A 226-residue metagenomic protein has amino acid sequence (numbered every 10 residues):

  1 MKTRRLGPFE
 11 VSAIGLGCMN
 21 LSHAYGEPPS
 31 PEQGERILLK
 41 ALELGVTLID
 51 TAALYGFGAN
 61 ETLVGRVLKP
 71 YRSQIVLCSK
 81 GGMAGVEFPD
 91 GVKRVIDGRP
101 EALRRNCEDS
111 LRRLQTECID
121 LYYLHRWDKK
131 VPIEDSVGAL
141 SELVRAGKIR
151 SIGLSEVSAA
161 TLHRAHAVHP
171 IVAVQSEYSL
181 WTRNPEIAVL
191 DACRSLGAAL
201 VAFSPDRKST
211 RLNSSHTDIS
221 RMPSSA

Functional and structural regions predicted by a protein language model:
M1, L38, E61, G65 (+4 more regions): Generic structural signal for well-ordered alpha-helices, preferentially at hydrophobic/aromatic core positions
M1-S79, R207: N-terminal binding-site loop/beta-alpha segment at the start of enzyme catalytic domains that lines or forms
L6, L16, G34, A41 (+10 more regions): Conserved, mostly hydrophobic/aromatic
N20-E32, P89-R104, H125, K130: Active-site mouth loops of central-metabolism enzymes
P28-A41, I96-L114, S158-R164: Short, acidic/polar
L111-K129: Active-site groove signature of glycoside hydrolases
W127-R211, R221: Beta/alpha (TIM)-barrel catalytic core signal, keyed to glycine-rich beta->alpha loops juxtaposed to Asp/Glu that bind
T210-S214, A226: Conserved small/polar residues in nucleotide/adenosyl-binding loops
